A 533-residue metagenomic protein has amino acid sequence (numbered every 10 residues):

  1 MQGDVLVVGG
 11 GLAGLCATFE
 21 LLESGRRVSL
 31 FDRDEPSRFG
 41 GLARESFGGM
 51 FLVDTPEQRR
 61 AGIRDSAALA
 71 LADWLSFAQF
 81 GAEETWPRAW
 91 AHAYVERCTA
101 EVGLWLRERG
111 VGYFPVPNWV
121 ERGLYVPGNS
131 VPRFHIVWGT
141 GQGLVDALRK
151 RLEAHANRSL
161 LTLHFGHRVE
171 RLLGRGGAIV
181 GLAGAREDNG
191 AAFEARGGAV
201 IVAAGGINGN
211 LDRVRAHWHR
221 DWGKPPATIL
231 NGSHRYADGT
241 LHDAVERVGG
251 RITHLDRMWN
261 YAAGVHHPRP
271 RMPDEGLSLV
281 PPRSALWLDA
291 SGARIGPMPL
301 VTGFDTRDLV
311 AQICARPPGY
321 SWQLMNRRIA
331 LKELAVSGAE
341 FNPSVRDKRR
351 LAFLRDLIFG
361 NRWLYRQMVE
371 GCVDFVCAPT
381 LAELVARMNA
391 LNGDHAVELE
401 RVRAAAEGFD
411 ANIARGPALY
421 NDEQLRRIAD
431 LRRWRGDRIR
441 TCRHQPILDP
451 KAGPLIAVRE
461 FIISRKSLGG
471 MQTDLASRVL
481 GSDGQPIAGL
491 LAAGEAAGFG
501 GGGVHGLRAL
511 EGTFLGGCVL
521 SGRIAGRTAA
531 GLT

Functional and structural regions predicted by a protein language model:
M1-A13, S29: Beta1/beta-strand and adjacent pyrophosphate-binding region of the FAD-binding site in flavoprotein oxidoreductases
M1-V5, E23, V504, G531: Extreme N-terminal leader/targeting segments of oxidoreductases
E23-A43: Glycine-rich FAD pyrophosphate-binding loop
F39, A91-F193, L211-V214, V265-H266 (+1 more regions): Conserved redox-cofactor binding core of oxidoreductases
G49-V95, P115: Glycine-rich active-site loop/strand segments that organize a redox cofactor
R171, V397-G500, V504: A glycine-rich dinucleotide-binding beta-alpha-beta segment and adjacent secondary-structure elements that constitute
D188-A191, A195-P268, L515-I524, T528: Glycine-rich loop(s) and the adjacent beta-strand/alpha-helix scaffold that form part
H242-A244, R251-V397, R401: An anion/pyrophosphate-binding glycine-rich loop and adjacent beta-alpha core in soluble alpha-beta enzymes
